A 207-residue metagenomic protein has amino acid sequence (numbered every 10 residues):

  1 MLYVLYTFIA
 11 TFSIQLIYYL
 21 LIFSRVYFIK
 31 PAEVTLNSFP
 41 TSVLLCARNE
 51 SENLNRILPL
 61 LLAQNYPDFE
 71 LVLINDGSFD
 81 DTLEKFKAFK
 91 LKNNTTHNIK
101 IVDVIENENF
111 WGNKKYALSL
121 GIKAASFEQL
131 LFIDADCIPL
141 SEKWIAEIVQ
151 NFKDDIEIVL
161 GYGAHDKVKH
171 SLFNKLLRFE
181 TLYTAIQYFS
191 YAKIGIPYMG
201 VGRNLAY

Functional and structural regions predicted by a protein language model:
M1-N37, K175-R178: N-terminal membrane-anchoring/stem segments of glycan-assembly enzymes
R25-P31, E50-A63: Short, well-formed alpha-helical segments that are part of the catalytic scaffolds of diverse glycosyltransferases
F39-S42, E70: Cell-envelope/extracellular polymer assembly enzymes that use nucleotide-activated donors
L58-E106: Acidic donor-binding segment of Leloir-type glycosyltransferases
D76, I133-A135, Y162: Active-site acidic Asp-centered loop
D81, D134-Q150: Acidic donor-binding/catalytic loop of UDP-sugar-dependent glycosyltransferases, especially processive GT2
D103-E106, F110-N113, A117, G121 (+2 more regions): Long helical/loop segments within the catalytic core of UDP-sugar-dependent glycosyltransferases, especially the large
L130: Short aromatic/hydrophobic "clamp" motif used to bind/position activated sugar donors
